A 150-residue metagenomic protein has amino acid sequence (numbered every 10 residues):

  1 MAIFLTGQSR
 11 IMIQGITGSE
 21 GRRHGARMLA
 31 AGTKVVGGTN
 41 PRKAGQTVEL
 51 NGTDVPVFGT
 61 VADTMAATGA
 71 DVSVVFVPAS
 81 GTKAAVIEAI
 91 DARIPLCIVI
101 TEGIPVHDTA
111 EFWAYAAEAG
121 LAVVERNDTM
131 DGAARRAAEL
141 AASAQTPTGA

Functional and structural regions predicted by a protein language model:
M1-A150: Catalytic-core regions of core metabolic enzymes, especially those transforming organic acids/acyl-group intermediates
